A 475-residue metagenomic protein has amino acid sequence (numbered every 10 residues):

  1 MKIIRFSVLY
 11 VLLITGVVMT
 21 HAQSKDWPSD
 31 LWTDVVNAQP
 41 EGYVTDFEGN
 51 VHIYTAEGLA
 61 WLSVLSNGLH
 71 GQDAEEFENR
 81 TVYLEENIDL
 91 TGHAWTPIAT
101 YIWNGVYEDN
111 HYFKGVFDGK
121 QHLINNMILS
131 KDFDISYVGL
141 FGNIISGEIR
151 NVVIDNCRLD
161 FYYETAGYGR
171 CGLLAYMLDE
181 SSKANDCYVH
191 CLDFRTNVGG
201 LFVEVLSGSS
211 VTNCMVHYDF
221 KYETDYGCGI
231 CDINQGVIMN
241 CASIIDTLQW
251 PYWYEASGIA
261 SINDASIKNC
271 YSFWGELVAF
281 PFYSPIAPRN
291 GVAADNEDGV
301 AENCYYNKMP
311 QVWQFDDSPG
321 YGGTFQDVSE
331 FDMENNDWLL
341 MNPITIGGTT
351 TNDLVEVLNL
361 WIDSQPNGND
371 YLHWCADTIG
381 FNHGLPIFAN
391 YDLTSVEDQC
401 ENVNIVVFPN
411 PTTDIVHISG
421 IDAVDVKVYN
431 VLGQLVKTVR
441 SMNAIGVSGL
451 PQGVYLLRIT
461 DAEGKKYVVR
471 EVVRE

Functional and structural regions predicted by a protein language model:
M1-S24: Bacterial Sec-dependent N-terminal signal peptides
I4-R5, T15, D89, M239 (+7 more regions): Residues marking helix boundaries in flexible regions
R5-S7, V17-V18, S266, G299 (+2 more regions): Intrinsically disordered, low-complexity repeat segments enriched in small/polar residues
I14, G119, I124, C400-N402 (+1 more regions): Short, well-ordered coil/turn elements that cap or connect secondary structure elements
V18, Q399-E475: C-terminal outer-membrane/trafficking sorting elements
Q23-L393: Surface-exposed repetitive/solenoidal architectures
